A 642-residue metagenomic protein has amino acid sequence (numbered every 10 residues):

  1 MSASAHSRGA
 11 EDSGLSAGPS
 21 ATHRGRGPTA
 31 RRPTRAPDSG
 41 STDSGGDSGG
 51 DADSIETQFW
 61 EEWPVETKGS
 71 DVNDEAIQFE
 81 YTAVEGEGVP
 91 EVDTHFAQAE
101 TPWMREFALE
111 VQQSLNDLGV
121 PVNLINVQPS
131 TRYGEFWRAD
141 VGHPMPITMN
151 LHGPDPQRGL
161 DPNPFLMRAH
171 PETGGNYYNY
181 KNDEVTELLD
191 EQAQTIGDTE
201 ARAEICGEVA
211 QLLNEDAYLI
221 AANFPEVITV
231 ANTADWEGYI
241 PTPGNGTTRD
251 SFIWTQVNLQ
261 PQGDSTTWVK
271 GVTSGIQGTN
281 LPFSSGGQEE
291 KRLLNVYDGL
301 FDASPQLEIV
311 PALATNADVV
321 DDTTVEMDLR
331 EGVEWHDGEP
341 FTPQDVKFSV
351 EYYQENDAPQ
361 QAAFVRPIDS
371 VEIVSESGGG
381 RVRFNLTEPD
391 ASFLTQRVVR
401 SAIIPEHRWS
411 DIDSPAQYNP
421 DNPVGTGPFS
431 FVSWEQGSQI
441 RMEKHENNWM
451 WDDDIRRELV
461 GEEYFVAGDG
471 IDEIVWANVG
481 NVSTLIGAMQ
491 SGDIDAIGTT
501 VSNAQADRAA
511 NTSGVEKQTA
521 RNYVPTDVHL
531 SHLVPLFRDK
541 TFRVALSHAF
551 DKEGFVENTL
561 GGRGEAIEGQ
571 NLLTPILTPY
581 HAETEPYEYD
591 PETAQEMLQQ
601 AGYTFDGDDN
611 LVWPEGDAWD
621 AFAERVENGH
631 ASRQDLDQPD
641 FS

Functional and structural regions predicted by a protein language model:
M1-P33: N-terminal export signals
G49-E91, G134-H143, N163-E191, F224-V269 (+8 more regions): Short, solvent-exposed loop/beta-turn-alpha elements that line the ligand-binding surface or hinge of extracytoplasmic
A52, V89-T101, I196-D216, V269 (+10 more regions): Alpha-helical secondary-structure segments
G88-D93, Q113-Q128, V325, F384 (+2 more regions): A local structural motif
Q113-H170, K270-G271, G338, M489: Periplasmic binding protein-like
N150-P154, V374, V432-E443, V475-V534 (+3 more regions): Extracellular/periplasmic solute-recognition and catalytic clefts
N316-P359, R383, L536: Aromatic- and charge-enriched surface segment that lines or borders ligand/interaction sites
D318, A363-D411, P423-E435: Surface-exposed binding/hinge segments that line and control ligand-binding clefts or catalytic entry sites
